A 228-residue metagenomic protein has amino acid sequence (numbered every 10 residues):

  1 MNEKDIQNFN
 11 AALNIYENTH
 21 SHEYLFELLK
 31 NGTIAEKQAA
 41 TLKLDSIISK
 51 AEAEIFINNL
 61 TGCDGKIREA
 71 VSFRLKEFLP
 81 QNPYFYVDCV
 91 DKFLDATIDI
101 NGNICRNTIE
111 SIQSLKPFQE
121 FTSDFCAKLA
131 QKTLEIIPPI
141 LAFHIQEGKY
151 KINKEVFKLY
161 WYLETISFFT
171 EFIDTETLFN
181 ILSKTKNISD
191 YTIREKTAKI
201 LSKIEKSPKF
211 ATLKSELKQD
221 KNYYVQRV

Functional and structural regions predicted by a protein language model:
M1-A35: N-terminal "cap/leader" segments of large eukaryotic alpha-helical scaffolds
N2-N8, K206-V228: Eukaryotic acidic, Ser/Thr-rich intrinsically disordered low-complexity regions
I6, I34-A35, G65-E69, I98 (+8 more regions): Alpha-helix N-cap/helix-start positions at coil->helix boundaries
Y16-L28, I47-T61, P83-D95, F118-E147 (+2 more regions): Amphipathic alpha-helical scaffolding segments comprising HEAT/armadillo-like alpha-solenoid repeats
A35-S46, N58, K66-E77, E110: Non-membrane alpha-helical segments in proteins
A39, I55, A70, R74 (+7 more regions): Alpha-solenoid helical repeat scaffolds
D45, K76-E77, Q113-S114, E164-S167 (+2 more regions): Structural signature of alpha-helical solenoid repeat scaffolds
L159-F169, D174-T175, S183-T185, S189 (+2 more regions): Long internal repeat-built scaffold domains in very large eukaryotic proteins
